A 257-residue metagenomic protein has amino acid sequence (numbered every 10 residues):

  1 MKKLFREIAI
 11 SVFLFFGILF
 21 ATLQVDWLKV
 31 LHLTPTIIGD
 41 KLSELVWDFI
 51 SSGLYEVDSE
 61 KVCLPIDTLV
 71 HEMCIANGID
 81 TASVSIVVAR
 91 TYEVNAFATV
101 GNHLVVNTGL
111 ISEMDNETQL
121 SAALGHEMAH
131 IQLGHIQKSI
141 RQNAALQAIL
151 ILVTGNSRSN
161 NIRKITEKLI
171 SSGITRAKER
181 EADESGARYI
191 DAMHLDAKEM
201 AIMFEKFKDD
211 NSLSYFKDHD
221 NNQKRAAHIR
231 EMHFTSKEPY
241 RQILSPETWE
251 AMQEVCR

Functional and structural regions predicted by a protein language model:
M1-R257: A Zn2+-metalloprotease active-site environment signal
